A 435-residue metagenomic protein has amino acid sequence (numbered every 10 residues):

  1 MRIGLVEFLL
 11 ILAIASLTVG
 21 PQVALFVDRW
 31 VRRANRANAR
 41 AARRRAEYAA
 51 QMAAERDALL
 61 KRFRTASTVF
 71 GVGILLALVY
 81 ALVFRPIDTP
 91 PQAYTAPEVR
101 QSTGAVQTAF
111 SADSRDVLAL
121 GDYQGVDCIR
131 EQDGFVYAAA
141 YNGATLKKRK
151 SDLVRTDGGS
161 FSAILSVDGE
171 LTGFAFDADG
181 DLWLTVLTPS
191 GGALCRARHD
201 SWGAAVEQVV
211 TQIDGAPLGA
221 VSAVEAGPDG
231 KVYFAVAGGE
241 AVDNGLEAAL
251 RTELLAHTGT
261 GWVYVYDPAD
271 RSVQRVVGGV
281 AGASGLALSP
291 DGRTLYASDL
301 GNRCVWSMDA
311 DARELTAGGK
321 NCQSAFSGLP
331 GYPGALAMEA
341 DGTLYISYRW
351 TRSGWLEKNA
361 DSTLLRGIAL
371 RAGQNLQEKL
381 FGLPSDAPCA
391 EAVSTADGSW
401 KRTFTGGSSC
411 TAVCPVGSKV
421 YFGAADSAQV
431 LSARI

Functional and structural regions predicted by a protein language model:
Q92, Y141-K148, F234-T258, R349-P384: Short, conserved, GDST-rich strand-edge loop motifs in beta-rich repeat architectures
Y94-G125, A396-R402: A short helix->beta-strand "capping" segment at the edge of beta-propeller domains
R115-S151, S408-A412: Beta-strand-rich domains and repeat architectures in extracellular enzymes and scaffolds, especially beta-propellers
V117-D122, A163-D168, V209-A216, R275-A281 (+2 more regions): Surface loop/turn motifs at the tips and blade-to-blade linkers of beta-strand repeat domains
E131-G134, F176-D179, A226-D229, P290-G292 (+2 more regions): Residue-level detector of Asp-centered blade-edge/turn motifs that repeat once per structural unit in beta-propeller
A138-A139, W183-T185, Y233-A235, A297-S298 (+2 more regions): Residue position within the beta-strands of beta-propeller blades
N142-G143, K148-G192, V210-I213: Blade-loop segments of beta-propeller domains
T185-G227, F234-R251: Asp-box/WD-like beta-propeller blade repeats and closely related beta-sheet repeat scaffolds
